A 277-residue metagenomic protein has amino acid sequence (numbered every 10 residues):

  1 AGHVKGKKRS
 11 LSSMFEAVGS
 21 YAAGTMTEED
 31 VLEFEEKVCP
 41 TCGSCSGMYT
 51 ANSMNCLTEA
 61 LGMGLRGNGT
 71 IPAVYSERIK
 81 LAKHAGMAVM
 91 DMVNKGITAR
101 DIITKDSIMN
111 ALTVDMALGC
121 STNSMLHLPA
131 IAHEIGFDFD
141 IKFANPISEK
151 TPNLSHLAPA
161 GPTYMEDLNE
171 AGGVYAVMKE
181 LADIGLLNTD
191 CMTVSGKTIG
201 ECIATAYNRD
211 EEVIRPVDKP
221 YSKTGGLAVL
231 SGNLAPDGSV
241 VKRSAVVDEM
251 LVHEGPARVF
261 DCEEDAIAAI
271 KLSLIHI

Functional and structural regions predicted by a protein language model:
G2-L274: Catalytic or ion-coupling anion/metal-binding cores of large enzyme and transporter domains
